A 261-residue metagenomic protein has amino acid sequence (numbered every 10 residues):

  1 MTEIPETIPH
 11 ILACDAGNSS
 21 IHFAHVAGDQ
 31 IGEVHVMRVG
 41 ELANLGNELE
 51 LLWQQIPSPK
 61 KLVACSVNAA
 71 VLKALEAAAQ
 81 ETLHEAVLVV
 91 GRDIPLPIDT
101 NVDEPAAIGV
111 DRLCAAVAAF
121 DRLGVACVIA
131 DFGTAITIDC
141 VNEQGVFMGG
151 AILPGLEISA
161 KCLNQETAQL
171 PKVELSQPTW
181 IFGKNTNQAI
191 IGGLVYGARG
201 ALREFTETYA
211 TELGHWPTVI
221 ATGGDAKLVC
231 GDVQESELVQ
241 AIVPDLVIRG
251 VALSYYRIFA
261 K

Functional and structural regions predicted by a protein language model:
T2-Q55, G145-K172, S176-W180: Short glycine-rich, Thr/Ser-proximal phosphate-binding strand/loop in the N-terminal lobe of ATP-dependent enzymes
I11-D15, C127-D131, I220: Short glycine-aspartate micro-motif
S20, S66-L72, H215-V233: Glycine-rich phosphate-binding loops at beta-strand->alpha-helix junctions
H35, P178-T218, V239-Q240: Adenine-nucleotide phosphate-binding core of ATP-dependent small-molecule kinases
E85-L96, Q234-A252: Conserved phosphate-binding/catalytic loops in two-lobed NTP-binding clefts
E85-V89, I94-E166, V195-T208: Phosphate-binding/catalytic loop of phosphoryl-transfer enzymes
N164-Y196, G223-L228: A mobile "lid/hinge" subdomain adjacent to the ATP/sugar-phosphate binding pocket shared across diverse ATP-dependent
A168, V195, Q240-K261: Glycine-rich phosphate-binding/hydrolytic loop that grips phosphoryl groups
